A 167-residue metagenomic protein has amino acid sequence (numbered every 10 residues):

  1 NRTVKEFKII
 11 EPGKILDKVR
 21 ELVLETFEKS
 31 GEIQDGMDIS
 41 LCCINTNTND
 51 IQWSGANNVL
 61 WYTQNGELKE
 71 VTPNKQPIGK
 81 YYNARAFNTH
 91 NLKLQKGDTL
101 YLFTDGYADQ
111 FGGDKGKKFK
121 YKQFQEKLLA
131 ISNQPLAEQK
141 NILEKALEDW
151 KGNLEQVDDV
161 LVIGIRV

Functional and structural regions predicted by a protein language model:
N1-V167: Conserved subregion of the PPM/PP2C metallophosphatase catalytic domain
